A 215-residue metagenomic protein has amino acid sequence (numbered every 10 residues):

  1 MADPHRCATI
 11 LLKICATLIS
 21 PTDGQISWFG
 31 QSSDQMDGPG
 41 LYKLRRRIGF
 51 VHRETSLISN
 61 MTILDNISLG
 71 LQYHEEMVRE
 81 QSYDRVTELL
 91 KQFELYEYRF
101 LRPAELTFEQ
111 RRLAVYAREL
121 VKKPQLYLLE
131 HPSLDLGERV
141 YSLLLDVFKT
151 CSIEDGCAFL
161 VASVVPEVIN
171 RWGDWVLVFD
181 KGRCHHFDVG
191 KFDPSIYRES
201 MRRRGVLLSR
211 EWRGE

Functional and structural regions predicted by a protein language model:
A16: Helix-to-loop junction immediately C-terminal to a conserved catalytic motif
G24-D34, L44: Conserved ABC transporter NBD signature motif
E54, M61-Y73: Q-loop/switch helix immediately C-terminal to the Walker
E80-Y98: Conserved ABC ATPase "signature" region
R102-L106, Q110: Conserved ABC ATPase signature
Y116: Hydrophobic anchor residue at the start of the ABC signature
R183-L208: Conserved beta-strand-loop-alpha-helix hinge in the C-terminal portion of ABC ATPase nucleotide-binding domains
